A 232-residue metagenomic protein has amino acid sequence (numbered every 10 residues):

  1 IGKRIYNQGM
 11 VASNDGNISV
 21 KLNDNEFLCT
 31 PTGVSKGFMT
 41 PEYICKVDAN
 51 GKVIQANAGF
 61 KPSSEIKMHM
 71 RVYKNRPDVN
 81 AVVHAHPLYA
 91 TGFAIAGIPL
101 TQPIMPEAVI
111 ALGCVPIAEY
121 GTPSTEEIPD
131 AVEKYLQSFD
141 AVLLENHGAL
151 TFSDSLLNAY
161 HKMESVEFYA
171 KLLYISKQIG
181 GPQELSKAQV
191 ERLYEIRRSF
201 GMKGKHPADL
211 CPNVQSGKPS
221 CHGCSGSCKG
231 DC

Functional and structural regions predicted by a protein language model:
I1-C232: Glycine-rich flexible loops
